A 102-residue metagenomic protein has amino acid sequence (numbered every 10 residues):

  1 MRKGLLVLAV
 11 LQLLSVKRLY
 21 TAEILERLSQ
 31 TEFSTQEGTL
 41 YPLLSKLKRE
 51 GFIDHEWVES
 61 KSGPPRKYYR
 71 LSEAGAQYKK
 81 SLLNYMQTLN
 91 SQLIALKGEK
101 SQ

Functional and structural regions predicted by a protein language model:
M1-T39: N-terminal helix-turn-helix DNA-binding core of bacterial DNA-binding proteins
F33, V58-S60: Short polar/acidic secondary-structure junctions
Y41-K46: Short, hydrophobic-biased segments on the C-terminal half of alpha helices that form "recognition helices"
G51: Glycine-centered, phosphate/nucleic-acid-interacting loop/turn motifs that mediate DNA/RNA or nucleotide
H55: Short beta-strand "wing" residues that participate in macromolecule-binding interfaces
K61, P65-L83: Basic, amphipathic "hinge/linker" alpha-helix immediately C-terminal to the N-terminal HTH DNA-binding motif
Q77-Q102: Amphipathic alpha-helical dimerization/coiled-coil segments that flank or bridge DNA-binding/regulatory modules
